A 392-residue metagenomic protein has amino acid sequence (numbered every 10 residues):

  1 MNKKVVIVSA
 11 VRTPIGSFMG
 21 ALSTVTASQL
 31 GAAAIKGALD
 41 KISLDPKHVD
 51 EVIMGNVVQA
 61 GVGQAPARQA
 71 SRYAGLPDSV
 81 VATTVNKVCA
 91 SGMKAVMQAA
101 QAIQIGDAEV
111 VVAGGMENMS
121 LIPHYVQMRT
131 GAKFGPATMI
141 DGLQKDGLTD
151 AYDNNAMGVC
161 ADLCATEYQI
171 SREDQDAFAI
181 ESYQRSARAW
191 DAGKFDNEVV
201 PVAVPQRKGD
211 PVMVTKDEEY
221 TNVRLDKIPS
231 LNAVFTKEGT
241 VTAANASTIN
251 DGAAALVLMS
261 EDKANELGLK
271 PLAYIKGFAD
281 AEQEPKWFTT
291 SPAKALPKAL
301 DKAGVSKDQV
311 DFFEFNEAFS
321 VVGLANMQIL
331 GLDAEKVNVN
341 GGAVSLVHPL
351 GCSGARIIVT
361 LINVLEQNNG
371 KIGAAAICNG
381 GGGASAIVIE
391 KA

Functional and structural regions predicted by a protein language model:
M1-T26, V223-T290, K294, D301 (+4 more regions): Condensing-enzyme catalytic core mediating Claisen C-C bond formation in acyl metabolism
M1-V62, P66-A74, V81, L163-R172 (+4 more regions): Conserved active-site "lid/cap" helical segment
R12-T13, T24-A33, K41, D174-D262 (+3 more regions): N-terminal extracellular/periplasmic Venus flytrap/periplasmic-binding protein-like
N56-V110, A151-A156, N222-T248, I329-R356 (+2 more regions): Conserved catalytic cysteine-centered active-site region of acyl-thioester-dependent Claisen-condensing enzymes
K87-E117, A165-K194, A255-D262, M327 (+2 more regions): Active-site-proximal alpha-helical scaffold in enzymes
V110-L163: Flexible glycine-/small-residue-enriched beta->alpha junction loops that bind anionic phosphate/pyrophosphate groups
V159-D162, F195-E198, Q206, K276-S345: Active-site pocket-lining segment
